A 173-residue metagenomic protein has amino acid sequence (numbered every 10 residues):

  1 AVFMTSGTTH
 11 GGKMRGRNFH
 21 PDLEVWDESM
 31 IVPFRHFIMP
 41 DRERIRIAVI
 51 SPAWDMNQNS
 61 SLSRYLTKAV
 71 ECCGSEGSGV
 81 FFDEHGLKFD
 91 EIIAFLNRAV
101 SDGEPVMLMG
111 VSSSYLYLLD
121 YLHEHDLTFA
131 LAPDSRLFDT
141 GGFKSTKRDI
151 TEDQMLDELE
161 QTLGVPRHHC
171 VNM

Functional and structural regions predicted by a protein language model:
V2-R17: Conserved adenylation A10 loop of the ANL superfamily
T5, L62, L108: Residue-level signal for inorganic ion chemistry
K13-F19, H36, Q58-S61, L119-Y121: Short, conserved acidic/polar surface loops in the N-terminal third of protein domains
G16-P40: Conserved structural elements of the adenylate-forming
F34-E71: Conserved AMP-binding loop of ANL adenylate-forming enzymes
R44-R46, N59, K68-M173: Active-site glycine/GP-rich loop and adjacent strand/helix microenvironment that borders small-molecule binding pockets
